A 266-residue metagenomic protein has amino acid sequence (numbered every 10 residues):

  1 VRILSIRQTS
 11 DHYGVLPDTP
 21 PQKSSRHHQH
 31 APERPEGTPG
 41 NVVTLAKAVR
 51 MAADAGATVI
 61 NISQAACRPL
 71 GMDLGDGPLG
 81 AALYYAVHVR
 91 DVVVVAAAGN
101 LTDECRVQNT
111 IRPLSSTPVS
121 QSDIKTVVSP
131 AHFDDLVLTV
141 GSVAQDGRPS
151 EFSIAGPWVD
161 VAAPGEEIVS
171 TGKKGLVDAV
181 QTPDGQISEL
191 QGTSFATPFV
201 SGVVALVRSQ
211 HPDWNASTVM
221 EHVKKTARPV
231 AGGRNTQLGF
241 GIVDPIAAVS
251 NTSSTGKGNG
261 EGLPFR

Functional and structural regions predicted by a protein language model:
V1-T38, L136, A155-W158, H211-H222: Subtilisin-like serine protease catalytic core
Y13, G40, G75-G77, A82 (+6 more regions): Extracytoplasmic/periplasmic regions of membrane proteins
D18-P32, R106, T110-S122, I242 (+1 more regions): N-terminal low-complexity, Pro/Thr-rich disordered segments that flank secretion/membrane-targeting signals
S24, R50, D54-V59, R90-V93 (+2 more regions): Topogenic and prosegment regions of secretory-pathway hydrolases and membrane enzymes
P35-A57: Catalytic-core regions of hydrolytic enzymes
M51, A55, S63, Y85-V89 (+3 more regions): Structured segments of extracytoplasmic/periplasmic soluble domains in secreted or envelope-associated proteins
A66-D160, E167-T197: Substrate-binding/specificity loop regions of serine endopeptidase catalytic domains, predominantly subtilases
G165-L238: Hydrolase catalytic cores
